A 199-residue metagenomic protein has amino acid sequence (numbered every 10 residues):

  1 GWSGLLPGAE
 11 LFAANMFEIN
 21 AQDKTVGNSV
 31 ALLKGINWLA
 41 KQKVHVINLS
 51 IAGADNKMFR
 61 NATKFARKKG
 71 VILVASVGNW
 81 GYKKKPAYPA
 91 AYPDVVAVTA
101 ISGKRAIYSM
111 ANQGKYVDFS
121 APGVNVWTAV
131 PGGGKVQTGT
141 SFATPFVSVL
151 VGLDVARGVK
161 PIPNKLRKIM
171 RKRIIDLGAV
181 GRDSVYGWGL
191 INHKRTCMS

Functional and structural regions predicted by a protein language model:
G1-N28, Y92-D94, K104, N112-Y116 (+1 more regions): Subtilisin-like serine protease catalytic core
E10, H45, I72, N125 (+1 more regions): Residue-level detector of anion-binding/catalytic polar loops
F12, I72-A75, V96-V98, S120 (+1 more regions): Structural detector of well-ordered beta-strand residues that form the stable sheet scaffold of enzyme domains
M16-P93, K104-I107, Q113, G132-T144 (+2 more regions): Substrate-binding/access-modulating region of protease and related hydrolase catalytic domains
V44-L49, K57, A97, A156-S199: C-terminal subdomain of the subtilisin-like protease fold in secreted/lumenal serine endopeptidases
I101: Carbohydrate-associated surface elements
N112-T128: Acidic-glycine-rich active-site phosphate/pyrophosphate-binding loop
F142-V159: Short, small-residue alpha-helix embedded
